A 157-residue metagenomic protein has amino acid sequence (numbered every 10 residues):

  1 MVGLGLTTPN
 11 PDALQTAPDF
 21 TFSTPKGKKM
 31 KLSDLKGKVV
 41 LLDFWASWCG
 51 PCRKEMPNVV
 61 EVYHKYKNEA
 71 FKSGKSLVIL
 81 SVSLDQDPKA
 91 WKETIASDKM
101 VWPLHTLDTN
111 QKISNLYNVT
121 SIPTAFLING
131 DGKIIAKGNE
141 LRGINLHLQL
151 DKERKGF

Functional and structural regions predicted by a protein language model:
M1-S23, S33-K38, N68, K89 (+1 more regions): N-proximal helix/coil linker or "cap" segments that precede and/or mark the start of modular domains
M30-R53, V59: Short active-site neighborhood of thiol/selenol oxidoreductases, capturing the structured segment around
V39-V40, L77, P123: Alpha/beta-hydrolase fold active-site loops
L42, L80-V82, F126: Conserved hydrophobic packing residues within short motifs/helices of P-loop NTPase cores of ABC-family ATPases
K54-S81, L148, E153-K155: Conserved helix-turn-beta segment immediately C-terminal to the redox Cys motif in thioredoxin-like folds
D85-F126: Short, internal strand/loop/helix patches that form the active-site neighborhood or redox-interaction surface
L127-F157: Thiol-/selenol-based redox modules, centered on thioredoxin-like and closely related oxidoreductase domains
